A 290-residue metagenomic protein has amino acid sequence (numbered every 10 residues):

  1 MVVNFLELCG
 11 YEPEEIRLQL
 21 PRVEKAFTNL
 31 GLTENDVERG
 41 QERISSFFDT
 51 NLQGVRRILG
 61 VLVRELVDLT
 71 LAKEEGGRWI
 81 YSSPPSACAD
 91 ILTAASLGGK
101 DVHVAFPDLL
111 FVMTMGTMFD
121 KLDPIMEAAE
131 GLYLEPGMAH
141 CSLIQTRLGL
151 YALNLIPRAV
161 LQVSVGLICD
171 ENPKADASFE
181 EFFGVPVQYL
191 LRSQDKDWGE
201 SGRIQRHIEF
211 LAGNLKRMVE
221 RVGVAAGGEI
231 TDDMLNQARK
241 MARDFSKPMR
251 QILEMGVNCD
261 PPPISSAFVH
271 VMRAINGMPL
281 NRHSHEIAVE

Functional and structural regions predicted by a protein language model:
V2-Y81, A212-E290: A charged, amphipathic alpha-helical module
F48-V160, E171, A175-D176: An N-terminal, globular interaction/scaffold subdomain
I80-S83, H103-F106, Q162-S164, P186-L191 (+1 more regions): A structural signal for short, well-ordered beta-strand segments and their strand-loop junctions that often border
A95-S96, E180, L253: N-terminal cationic-hydrophobic initiation segments that often serve targeting/anchoring roles
K100-V104, L110, G199-E200, M234 (+1 more regions): Active-site-proximal beta-alpha loop/turn segments in soluble metabolic enzymes
I125-Y133, R206-M218: A polyampholytic, Gly/Pro-enriched intrinsically disordered region
A139-G213: Gly/lys/ser-thr-rich phosphate-binding loops in alpha/beta enzymes that coordinate phosphoanhydride or phosphate groups
